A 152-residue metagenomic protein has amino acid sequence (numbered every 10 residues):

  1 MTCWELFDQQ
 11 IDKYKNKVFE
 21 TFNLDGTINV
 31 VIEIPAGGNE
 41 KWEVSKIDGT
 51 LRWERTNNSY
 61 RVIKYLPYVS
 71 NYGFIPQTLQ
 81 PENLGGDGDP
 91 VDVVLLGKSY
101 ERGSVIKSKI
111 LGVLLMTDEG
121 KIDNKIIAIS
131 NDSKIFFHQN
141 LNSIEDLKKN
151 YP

Functional and structural regions predicted by a protein language model:
M1-P152: Hydrophobic N-terminal alpha-helices or hydrophobic patches in metabolic proteins across all domains of life
